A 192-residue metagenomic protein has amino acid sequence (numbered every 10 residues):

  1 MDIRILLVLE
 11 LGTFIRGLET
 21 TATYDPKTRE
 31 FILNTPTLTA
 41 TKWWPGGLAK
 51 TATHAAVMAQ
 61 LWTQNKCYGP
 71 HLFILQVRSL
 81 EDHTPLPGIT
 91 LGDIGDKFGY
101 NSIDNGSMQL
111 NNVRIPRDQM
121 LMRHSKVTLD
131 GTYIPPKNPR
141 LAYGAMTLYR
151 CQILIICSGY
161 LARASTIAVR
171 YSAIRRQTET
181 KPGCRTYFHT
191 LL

Functional and structural regions predicted by a protein language model:
D2-L6, G88-G92: Short Pro/Gly-enriched beta-strand edge/turn motifs at strand-loop
L6-F14, T39-T41: Sensory/regulatory domains in signal-transduction proteins
E10-T13, K97-N101: Short Gly/Pro-enriched turn/cap motifs at secondary-structure boundaries
G17, A52, A56, Y68 (+3 more regions): Generic recognition of stable, solvent-exposed alpha-helical segments in well-folded globular domains
T21, Q60, Q76, Q109 (+2 more regions): Generic, well-ordered alpha-helical scaffold segments in large soluble proteins
P26, E30-T90: A short core secondary-structure module
P45-G47, H83, G92, Q109-Y149 (+1 more regions): A glycine-rich, basic-preceded beta-loop-alpha segment at the flavin cofactor/substrate interface of flavin-utilizing
S102, M146-I153: Non-transmembrane, amphipathic alpha-helical segments
